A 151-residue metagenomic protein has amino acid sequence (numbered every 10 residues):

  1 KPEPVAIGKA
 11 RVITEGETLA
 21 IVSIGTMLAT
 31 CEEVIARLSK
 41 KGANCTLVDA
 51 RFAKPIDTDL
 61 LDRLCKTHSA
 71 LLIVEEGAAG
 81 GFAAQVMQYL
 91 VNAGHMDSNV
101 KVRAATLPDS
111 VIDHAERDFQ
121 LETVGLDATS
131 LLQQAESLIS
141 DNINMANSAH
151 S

Functional and structural regions predicted by a protein language model:
K1-S151: Thiamine diphosphate
